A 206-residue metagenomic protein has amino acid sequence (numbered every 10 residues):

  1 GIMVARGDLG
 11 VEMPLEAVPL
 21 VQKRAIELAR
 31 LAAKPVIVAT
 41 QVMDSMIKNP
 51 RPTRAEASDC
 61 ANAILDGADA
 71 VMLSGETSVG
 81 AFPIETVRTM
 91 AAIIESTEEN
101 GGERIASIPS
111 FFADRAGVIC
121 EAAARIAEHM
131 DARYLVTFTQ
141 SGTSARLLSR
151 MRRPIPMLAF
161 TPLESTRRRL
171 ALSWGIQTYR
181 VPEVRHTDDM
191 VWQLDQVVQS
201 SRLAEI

Functional and structural regions predicted by a protein language model:
G1-I206: Non-catalytic helical/linker scaffolds that mediate oligomerization, partner binding, and domain coupling around large
